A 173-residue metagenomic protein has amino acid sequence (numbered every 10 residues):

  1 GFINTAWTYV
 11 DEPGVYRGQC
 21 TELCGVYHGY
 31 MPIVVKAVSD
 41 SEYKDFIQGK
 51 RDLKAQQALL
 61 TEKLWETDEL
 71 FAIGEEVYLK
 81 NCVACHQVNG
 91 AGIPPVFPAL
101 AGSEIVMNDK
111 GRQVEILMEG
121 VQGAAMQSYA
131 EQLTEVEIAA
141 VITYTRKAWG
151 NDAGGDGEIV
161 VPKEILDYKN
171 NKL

Functional and structural regions predicted by a protein language model:
G1-A72: Non-transmembrane, membrane-proximal soluble domains of secreted or membrane proteins
I3-W7, F97-S103: Short helix/strand-bridging catalytic loops that position acidic/His residues to coordinate divalent metals and engage
C20-T21, G74-V88, M126, V141 (+1 more regions): The canonical Cys-X-X-Cys-His
M31-I33, P98, A124, K163: Extracytoplasmic/periplasmic beta-strand context in beta-sandwich domains, especially the cupredoxin/COX2 CuA-binding
K50-E69, K80, E131-L173: Flexible coil segments in periplasmic/lumen-exposed cytochrome c-class electron-transfer proteins
K50-K54, N81, V88-G92, G120 (+2 more regions): A short secondary-structure junction motif
T67-I93, A101-E119: Sequence/structural segment immediately N-terminal to covalent heme-attachment motifs in c-type and related
A99-G155: Extracytoplasmic electron-transfer domains, predominantly the class I c-type cytochrome c fold
